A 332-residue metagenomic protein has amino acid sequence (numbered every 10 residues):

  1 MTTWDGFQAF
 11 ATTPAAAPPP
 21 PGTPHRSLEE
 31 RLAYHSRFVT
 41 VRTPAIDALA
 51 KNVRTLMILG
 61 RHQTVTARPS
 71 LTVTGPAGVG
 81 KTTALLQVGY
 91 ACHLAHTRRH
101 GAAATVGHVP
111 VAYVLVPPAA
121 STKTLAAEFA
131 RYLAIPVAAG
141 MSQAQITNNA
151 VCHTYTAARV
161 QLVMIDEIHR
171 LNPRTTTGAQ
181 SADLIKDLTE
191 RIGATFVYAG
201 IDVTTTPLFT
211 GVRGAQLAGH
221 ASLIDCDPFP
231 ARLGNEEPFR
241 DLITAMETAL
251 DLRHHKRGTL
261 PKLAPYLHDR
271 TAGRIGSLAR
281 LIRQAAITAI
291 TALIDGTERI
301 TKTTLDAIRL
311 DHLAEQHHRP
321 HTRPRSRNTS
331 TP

Functional and structural regions predicted by a protein language model:
T2-P20, P24, R232-L233, P238-P332: C-terminal alpha-helical "lid" subdomain
A11-S27, V106-H108, S121-E128, P136-D183 (+3 more regions): Mid-core helix/loop region of P-loop NTP-binding domains shared across ATPases and GTPases
R37-I58: N-terminal pre-Walker A segment at the start of P-loop NTPase domains
G60-R68, A104-T105: Phosphate-binding P-loop
K81: Conserved lysine of the Walker
A84, V88, L125: Hydrophobic positions on the alpha1 helix immediately C-terminal to the Walker A/P-loop
A91-A102, I135-V137: Post-Walker A helix-loop "phosphate-sensing" segment adjacent to the P-loop in P-loop NTPases
N172-R174, S181-K262: The catalytic "switch" region of P-loop NTPases
